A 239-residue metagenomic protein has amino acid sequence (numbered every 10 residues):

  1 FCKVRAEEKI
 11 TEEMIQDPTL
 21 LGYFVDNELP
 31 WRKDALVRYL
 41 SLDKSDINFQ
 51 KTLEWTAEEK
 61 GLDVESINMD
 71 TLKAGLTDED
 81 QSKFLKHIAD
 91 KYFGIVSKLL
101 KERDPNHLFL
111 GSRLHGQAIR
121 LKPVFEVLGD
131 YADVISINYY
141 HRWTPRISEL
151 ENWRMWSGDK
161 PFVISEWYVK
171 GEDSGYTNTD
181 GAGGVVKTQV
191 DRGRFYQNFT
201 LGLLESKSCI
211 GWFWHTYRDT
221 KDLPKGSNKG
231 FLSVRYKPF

Functional and structural regions predicted by a protein language model:
F1-D17: Conserved, well-structured beta-alpha core segment at the onset of a catalytic domain
C2-A6, K91-G94, Q189-N198: Well-ordered, non-membrane alpha-helical segments in soluble/globular domains
M14-D17, G129, S206-K207: Alpha-helix termination/capping residues and helix-transition junctions
T19-H107, G111-P123: Polysaccharide-binding and catalytic clefts of secreted carbohydrate-active enzymes
L20-G22, D26-E28, W167, G181-V234: Substrate-binding cleft of secreted/luminal carbohydrate-active enzymes
K33-R38, I147-S148, S174-Y176, P224-K225: Short, solvent-exposed loop/turn and secondary-structure capping segments
Y39-E54, H215-F239: Aromatic-rich peripheral "rim/lid" segments of glycoside hydrolase catalytic domains that contact and position glycan
K83, H87-K98, E102-G181, T200-L201: Glycoside hydrolase catalytic-domain groove-lining segments
